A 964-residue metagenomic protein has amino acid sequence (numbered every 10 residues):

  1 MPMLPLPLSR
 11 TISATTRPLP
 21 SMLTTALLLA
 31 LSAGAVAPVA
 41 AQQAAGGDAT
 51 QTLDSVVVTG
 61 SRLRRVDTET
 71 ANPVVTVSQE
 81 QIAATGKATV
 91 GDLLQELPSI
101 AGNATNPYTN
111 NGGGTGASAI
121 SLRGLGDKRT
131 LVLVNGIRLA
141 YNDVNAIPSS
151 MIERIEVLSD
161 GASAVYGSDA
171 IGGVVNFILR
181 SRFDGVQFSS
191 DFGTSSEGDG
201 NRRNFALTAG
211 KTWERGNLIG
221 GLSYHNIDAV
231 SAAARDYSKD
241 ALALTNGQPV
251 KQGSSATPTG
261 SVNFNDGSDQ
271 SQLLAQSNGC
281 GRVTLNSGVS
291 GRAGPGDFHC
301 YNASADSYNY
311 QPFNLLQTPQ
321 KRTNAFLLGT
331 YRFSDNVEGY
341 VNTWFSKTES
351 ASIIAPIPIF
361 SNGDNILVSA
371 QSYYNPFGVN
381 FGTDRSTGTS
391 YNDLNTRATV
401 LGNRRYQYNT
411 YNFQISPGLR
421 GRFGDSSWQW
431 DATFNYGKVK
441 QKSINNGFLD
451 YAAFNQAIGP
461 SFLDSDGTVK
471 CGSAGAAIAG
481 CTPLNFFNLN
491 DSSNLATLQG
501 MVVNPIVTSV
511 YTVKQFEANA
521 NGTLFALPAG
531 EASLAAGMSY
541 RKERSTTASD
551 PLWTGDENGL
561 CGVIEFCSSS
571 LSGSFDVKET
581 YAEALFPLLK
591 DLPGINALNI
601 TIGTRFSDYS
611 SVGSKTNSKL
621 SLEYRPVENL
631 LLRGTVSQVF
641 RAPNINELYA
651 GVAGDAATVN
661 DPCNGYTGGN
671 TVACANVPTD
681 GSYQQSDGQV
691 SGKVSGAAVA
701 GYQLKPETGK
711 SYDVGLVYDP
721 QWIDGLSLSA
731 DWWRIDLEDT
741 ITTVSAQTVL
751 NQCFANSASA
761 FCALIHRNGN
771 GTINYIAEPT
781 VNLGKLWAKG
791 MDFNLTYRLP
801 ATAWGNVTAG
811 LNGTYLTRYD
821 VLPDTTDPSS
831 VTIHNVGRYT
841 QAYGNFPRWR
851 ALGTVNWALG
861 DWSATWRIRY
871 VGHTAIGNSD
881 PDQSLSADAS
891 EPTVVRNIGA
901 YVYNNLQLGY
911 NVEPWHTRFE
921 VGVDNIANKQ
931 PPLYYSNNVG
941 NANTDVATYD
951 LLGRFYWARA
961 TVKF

Functional and structural regions predicted by a protein language model:
M1-K87, G91-L97, A206, G210 (+5 more regions): N-terminal Sec signal peptide and the immediately downstream disordered periplasmic leader that contains the TonB box
L4, A452, D736-E738, T817-R818 (+2 more regions): C-terminal beta-signal and adjacent terminal beta-strands/loops of Gram-negative outer-membrane beta-barrel proteins
T50, R182-G185, G198, R215 (+11 more regions): Short loop/turn motifs that connect adjacent beta-strands in outer-membrane beta-barrel proteins
V90-L93, S118-S121, D169-S190, F205: N-terminal periplasmic accessory domains that precede and gate Gram-negative outer-membrane beta-barrel machines
L94-N135: Extracytoplasmic beta-strand/coil segments of soluble accessory domains associated with Gram-negative outer-membrane
R129-T130, I137-G161: Short acidic/polar hinge/loop motifs at secondary-structure boundaries that mediate gating or recognition
D228-V230, D240-T245, T284-K321, F326 (+6 more regions): Surface-exposed, low-complexity loop segments enriched in small/polar and acidic residues
D655, A809-N911, A927: C-terminal beta-barrel architecture of Gram-negative outer-membrane proteins
